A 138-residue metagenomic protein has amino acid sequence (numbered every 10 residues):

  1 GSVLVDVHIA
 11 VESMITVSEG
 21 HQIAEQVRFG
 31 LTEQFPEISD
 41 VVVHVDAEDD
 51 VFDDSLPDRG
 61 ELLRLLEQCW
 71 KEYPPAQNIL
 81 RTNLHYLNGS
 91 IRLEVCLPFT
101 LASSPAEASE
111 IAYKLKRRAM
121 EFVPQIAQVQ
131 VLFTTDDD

Functional and structural regions predicted by a protein language model:
G1-D138: Peripheral (non-transmembrane) domains and long loops of multi-pass membrane proteins
